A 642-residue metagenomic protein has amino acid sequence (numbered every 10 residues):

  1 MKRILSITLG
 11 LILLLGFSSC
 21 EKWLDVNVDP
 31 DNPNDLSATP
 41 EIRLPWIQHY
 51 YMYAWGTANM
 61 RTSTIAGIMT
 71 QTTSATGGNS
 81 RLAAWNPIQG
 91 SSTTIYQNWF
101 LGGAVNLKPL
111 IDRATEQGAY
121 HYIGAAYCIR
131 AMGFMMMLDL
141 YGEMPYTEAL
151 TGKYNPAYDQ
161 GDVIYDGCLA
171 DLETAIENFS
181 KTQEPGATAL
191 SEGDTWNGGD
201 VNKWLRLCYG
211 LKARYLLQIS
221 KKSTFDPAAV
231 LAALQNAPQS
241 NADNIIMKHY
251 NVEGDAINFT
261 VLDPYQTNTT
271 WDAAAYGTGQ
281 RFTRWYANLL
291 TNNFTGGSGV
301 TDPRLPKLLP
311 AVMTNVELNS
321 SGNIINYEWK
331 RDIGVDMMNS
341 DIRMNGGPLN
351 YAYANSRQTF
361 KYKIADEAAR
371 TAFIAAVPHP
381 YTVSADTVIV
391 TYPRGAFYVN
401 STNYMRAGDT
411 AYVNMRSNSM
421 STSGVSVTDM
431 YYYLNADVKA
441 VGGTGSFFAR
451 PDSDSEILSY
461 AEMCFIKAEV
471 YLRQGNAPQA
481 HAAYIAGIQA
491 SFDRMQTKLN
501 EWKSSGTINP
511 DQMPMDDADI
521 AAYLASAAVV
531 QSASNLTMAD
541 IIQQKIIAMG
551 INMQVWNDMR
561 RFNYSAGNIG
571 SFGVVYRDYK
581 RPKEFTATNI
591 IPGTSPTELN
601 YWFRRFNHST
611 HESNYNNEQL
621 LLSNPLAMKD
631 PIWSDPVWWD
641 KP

Functional and structural regions predicted by a protein language model:
R3-G10: Sec-dependent signal peptide recognition, specifically the positively charged N-region followed immediately by
L14-F17: Bacterial Sec-type N-terminal signal peptides, specifically the leucine/valine-rich hydrophobic h-region
C20-L24, A75-R81, L138-P145, S504-D519: Short, compositionally biased low-complexity segments
C20-T73, N86, L231, N323-E328 (+4 more regions): Membrane-proximal, proline-rich intrinsically disordered regions
A38, T72-I466, V470-L499, S534-L536: Structured, solvent-exposed acidic/aromatic patches
D200-V201, R214, A274-Q280, A287-V300 (+3 more regions): Long, intrinsically disordered, low-complexity segments
